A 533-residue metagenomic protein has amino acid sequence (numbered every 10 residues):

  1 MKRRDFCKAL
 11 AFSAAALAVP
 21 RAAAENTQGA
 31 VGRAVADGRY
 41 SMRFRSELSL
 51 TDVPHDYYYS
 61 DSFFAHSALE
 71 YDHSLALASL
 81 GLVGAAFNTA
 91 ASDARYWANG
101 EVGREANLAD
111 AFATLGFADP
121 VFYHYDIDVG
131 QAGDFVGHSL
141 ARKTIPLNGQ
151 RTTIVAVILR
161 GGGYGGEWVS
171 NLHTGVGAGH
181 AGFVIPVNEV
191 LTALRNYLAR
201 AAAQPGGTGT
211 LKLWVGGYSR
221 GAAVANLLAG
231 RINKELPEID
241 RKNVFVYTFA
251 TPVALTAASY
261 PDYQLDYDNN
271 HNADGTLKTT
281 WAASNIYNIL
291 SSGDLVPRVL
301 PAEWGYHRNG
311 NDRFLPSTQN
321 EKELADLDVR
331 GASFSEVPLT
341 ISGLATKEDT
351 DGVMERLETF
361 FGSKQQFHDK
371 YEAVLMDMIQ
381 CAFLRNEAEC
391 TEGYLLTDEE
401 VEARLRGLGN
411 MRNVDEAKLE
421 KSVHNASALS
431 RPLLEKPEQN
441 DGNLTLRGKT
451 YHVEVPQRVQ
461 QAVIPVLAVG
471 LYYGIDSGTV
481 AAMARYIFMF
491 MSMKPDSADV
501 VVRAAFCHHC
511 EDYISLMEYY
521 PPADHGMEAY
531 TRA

Functional and structural regions predicted by a protein language model:
D5-E25: N-terminal export signals
L10, A14, V31, M42-S46: Generic N-terminal leader segments that precede the first folded domain
P20-M42: C-terminal segment of N-terminal export signals and the immediately downstream linker at the start of the mature
D37-R45, L50-D56, S60-R95, N99 (+7 more regions): C-terminal His-loop and adjacent cap/lid subdomain of alpha/beta-hydrolase
A106-G216, L227, R231-T248, P261-S284 (+2 more regions): A conserved cap/lid and substrate-binding interface adjacent to the catalytic center of lipid-processing enzymes
S219-V224: Active-site loop->helix "elbow" adjoining a glycine-rich segment at hydrolase catalytic centers
F245, A250-I341: The feature captures the conserved acid-bearing segment of alpha/beta-hydrolase catalytic domains
